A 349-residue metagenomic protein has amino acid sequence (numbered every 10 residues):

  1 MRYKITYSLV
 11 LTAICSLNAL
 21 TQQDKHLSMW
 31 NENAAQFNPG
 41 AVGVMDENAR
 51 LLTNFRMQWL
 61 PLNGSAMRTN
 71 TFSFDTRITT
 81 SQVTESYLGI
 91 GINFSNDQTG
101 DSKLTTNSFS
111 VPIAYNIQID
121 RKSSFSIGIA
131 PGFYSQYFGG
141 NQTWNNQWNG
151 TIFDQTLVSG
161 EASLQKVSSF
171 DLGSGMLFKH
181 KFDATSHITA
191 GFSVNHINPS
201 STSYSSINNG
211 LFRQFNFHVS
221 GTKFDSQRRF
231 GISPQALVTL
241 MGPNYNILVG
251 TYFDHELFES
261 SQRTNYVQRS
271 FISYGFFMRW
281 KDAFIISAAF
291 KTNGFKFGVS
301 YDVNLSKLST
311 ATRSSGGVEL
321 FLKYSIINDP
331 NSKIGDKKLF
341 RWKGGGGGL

Functional and structural regions predicted by a protein language model:
M1-Y7: Bacterial N-terminal signal peptides that target proteins for export
S8-S16: Bacterial N-terminal signal peptides
Q22-L349: Subset of outer-membrane beta-barrel
